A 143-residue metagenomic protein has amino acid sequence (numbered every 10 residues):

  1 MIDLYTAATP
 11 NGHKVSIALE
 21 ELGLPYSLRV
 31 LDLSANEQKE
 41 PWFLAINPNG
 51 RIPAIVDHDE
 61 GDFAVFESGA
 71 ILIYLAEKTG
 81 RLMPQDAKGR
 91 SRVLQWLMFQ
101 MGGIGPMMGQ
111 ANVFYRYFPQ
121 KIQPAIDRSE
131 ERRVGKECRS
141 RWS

Functional and structural regions predicted by a protein language model:
M1-A125, E131: GST-like domain detector, emphasizing the conserved glutathione-binding G-site in the N-terminal thioredoxin-like
E131-C138: Conserved small/polar residues in nucleotide/adenosyl-binding loops
